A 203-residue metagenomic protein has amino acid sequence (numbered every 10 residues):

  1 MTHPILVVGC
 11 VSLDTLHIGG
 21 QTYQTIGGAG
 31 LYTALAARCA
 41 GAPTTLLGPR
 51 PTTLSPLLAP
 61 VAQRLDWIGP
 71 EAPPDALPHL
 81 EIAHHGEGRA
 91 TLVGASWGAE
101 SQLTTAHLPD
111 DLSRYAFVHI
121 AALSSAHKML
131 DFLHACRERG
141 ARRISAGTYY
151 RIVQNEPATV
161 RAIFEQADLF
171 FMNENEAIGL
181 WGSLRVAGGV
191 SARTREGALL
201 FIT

Functional and structural regions predicted by a protein language model:
M1-L6: Extreme N-terminal starter segment of soluble prokaryotic enzymes
G9-V11, A29: Active-site metal-binding loops of divalent metal-dependent hydrolases
L13-Q24, C39-A121, H134-R143: Conserved N-terminal subdomain of the carbohydrate kinase-like
T22-L35: Short catalytic helix/loop segments, enriched in acidic residues and glycine and frequently bearing histidine
Y32-T44, A192-R193: A short, N-terminal amphipathic alpha-helix
L57, K128-A135, A158-A162, G189: A short acidic, amphipathic alpha-helical/loop segment
H119-S124, N173: Catalytic beta/alpha-barrel core
R139-G140, Y150-T203: Conserved phosphate/ATP/ADP-binding segment of small-molecule kinases
